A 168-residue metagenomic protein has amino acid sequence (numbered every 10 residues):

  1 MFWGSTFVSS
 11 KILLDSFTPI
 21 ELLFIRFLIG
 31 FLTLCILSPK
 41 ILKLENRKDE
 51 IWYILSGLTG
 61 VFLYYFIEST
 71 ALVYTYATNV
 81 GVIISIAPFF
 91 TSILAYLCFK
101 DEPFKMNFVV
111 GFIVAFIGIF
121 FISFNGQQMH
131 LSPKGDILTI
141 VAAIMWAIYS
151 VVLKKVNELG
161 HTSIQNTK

Functional and structural regions predicted by a protein language model:
M1-F2, T6-F7, C35-I84, F121: Specific transmembrane alpha-helical segments of multi-pass solute transporters/efflux pumps, especially DMT/EamA
F2-F17, I29, Y65-T75, I83 (+2 more regions): Juxtamembrane C-cap of transmembrane helices in multi-pass membrane transport proteins
G4, F24, L28-L32, F116 (+1 more regions): Small-residue-rich packing faces within the transmembrane alpha-helices of Major Facilitator Superfamily
S16-I20, F24, E45-I51, F124-M145: Juxtamembrane helix-entry segments on the extracytoplasmic side of multipass membrane proteins
F31-L34, T91-I93, M129-K168: Transmembrane alpha-helical segments that form core, pore/gating elements of small-molecule transporters/exporters
L34, I54, I86, I93-L94 (+2 more regions): Hydrophobic transmembrane alpha-helices of multi-pass small-molecule transport proteins
K48-L58, P103-F116, G135-T139, H161-K168: Cytoplasmic-side transmembrane-helix entry/capping segments in multi-pass membrane proteins
G57-V61, S85, T139-A147: Residue-level hotspots within the lipid-embedded alpha helices of multi-pass solute transporters
